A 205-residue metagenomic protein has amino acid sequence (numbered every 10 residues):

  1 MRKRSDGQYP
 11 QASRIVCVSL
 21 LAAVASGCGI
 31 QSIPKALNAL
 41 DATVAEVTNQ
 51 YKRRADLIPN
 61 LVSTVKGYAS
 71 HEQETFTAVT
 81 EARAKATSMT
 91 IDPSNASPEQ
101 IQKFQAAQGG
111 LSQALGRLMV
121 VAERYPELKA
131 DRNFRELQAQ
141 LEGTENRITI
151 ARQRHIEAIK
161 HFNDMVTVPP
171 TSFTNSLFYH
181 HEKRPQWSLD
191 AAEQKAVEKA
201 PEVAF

Functional and structural regions predicted by a protein language model:
M1-R2, P126: Accessible peptide chain termini
R2-V16: Bacterial N-terminal signal peptides that target proteins for export
C17-F205: A helix-centric hydrophobic-segment signal that preferentially recognizes long, alpha-helical stretches used
